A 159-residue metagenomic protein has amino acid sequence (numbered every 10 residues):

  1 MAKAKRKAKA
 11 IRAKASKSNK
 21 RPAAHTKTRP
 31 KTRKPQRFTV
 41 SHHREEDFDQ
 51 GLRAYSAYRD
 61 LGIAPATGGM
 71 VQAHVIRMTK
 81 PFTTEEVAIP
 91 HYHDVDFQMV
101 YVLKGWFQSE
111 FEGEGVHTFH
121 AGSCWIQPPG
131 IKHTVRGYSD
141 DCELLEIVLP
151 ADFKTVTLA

Functional and structural regions predicted by a protein language model:
A2-P81, T157-A159: A short, N-terminal "cap"/entry segment at the start of jelly-roll beta-barrel domains of the cupin/DSBH fold
R53, A66-V71, F82-M99, D140: A short beta-loop-beta micro-motif enriched in histidine and acidic residues
A73-V75, I126, S139-V156: A short hydrophobic beta-strand segment most commonly corresponding to one strand of the jelly-roll/cupin
V75-M78, Y92-S109, I147-P150: Short, conserved beta-strand element in jelly-roll/cupin
P81, T134, L149-D152: Short coil/turn motifs at secondary-structure junctions
E86, S109-E110, Q127, K132-S139: Short beta-strand His + acidic residue motifs that chelate non-heme Fe in jelly-roll/DSBH and cupin folds
G113-G130: Short acidic-glycine-tyrosine-enriched beta hairpin
